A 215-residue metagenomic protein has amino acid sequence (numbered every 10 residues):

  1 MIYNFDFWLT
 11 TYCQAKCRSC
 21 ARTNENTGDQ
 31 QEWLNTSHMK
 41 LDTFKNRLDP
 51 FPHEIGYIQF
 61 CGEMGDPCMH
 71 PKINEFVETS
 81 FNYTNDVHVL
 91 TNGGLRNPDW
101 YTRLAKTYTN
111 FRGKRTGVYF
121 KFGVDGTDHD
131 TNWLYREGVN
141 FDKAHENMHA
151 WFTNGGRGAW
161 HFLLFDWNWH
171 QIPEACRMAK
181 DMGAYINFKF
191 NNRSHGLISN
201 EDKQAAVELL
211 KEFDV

Functional and structural regions predicted by a protein language model:
M1-Y119, D130-R157, D181-M182, F188-D214: Conserved alpha-helical substructure of the radical SAM core
N92-R96, G126, L164-N168: Short beta->alpha connector loops
F120-D125: Conserved phosphate-donor/acceptor-positioning beta-strand/loop module used by diverse small-molecule
W160: Positively charged interface segments
D166-K180: Catalytic cores of alpha/beta
